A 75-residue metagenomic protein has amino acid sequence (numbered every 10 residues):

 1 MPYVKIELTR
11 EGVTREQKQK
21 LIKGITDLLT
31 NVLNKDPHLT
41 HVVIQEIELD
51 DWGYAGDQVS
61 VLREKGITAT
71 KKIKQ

Functional and structural regions predicted by a protein language model:
P2-Q75: A domain-level signal for the structural core that forms small-molecule/cofactor-binding pockets and catalytic centers
